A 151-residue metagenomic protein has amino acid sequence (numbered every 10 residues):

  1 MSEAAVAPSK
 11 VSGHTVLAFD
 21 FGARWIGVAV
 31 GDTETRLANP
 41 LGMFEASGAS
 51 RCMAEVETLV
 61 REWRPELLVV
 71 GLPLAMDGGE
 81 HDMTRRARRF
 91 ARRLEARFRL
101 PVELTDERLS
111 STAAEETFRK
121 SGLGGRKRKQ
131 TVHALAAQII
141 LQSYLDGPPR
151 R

Functional and structural regions predicted by a protein language model:
M1-F19, A23-R151: Phosphate- and other anionic-substrate recognition elements at nucleic-acid/protein interfaces
